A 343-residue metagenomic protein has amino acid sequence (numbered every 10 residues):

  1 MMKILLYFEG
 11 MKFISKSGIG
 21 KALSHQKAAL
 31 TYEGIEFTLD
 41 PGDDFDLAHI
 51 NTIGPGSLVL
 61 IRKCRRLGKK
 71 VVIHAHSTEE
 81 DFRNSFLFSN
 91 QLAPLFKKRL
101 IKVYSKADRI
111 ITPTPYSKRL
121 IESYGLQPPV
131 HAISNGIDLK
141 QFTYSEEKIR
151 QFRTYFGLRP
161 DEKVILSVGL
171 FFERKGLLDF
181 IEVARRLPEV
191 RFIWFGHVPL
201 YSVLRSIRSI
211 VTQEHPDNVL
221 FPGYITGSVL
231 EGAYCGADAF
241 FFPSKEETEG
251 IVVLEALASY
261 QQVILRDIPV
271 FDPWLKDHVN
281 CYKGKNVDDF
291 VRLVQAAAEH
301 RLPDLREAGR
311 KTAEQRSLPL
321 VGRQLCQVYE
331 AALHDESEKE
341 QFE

Functional and structural regions predicted by a protein language model:
L92-I110: Membrane-proximal helix-turn-helix segments that form the acceptor-binding/catalytic region of lipid-linked
Y104, Y224-I225, G232-A237: Short alpha-helical donor nucleotide-sugar binding micro-motif in glycosyltransferases
R159-K175, I181-R185, I193: Conserved donor-binding/catalytic core segment of Leloir-type glycosyltransferases
V168, R191-S206: Glycosyltransferase donor-sugar binding loop
R205-S228: Nucleotide-activated donor-binding/catalytic signature segment of Leloir-type glycosyltransferases, i.e., the conserved
K245: Aromatic "clamp/platform" in nucleotide-sugar-dependent glycosyltransferases that forms part of the donor/acceptor
Q262-L265: Short hydrophobic beta-strand element within catalytic cores of glycosyltransferases and related nucleotide-activated
D277-D288, Q295-R301: Conserved acidic donor-binding segment of nucleotide-sugar-dependent glycosyltransferases
